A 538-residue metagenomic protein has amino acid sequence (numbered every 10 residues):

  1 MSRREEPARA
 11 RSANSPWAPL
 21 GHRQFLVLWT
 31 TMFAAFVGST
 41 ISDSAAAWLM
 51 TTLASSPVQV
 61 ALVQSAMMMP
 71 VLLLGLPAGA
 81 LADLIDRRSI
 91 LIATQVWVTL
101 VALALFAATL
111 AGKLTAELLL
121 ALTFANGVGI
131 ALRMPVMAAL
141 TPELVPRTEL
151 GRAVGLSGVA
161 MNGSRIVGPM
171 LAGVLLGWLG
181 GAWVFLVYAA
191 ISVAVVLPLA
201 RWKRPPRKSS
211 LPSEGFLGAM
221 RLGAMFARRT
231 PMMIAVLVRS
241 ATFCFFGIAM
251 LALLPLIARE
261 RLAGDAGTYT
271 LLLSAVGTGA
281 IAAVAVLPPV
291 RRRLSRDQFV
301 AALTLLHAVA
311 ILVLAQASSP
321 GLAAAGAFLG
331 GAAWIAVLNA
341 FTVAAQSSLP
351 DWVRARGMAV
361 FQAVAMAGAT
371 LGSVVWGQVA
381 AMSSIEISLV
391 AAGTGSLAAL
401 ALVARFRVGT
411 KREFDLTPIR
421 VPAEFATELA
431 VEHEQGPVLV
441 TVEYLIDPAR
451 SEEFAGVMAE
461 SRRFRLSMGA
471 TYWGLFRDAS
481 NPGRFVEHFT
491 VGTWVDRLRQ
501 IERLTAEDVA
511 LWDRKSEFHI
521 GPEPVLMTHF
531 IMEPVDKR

Functional and structural regions predicted by a protein language model:
M1-A10, T427-V438, G456, E523-R538: Short, intrinsically disordered terminal tails adjacent to the first/last structured region
M1-G409: Alpha-helical transmembrane-bundle signature of multi-pass membrane transport and export proteins
S15, A219-L222, E453, E460 (+2 more regions): Alpha-helical elements of Rossmann-like donor-binding domains used by nucleotide-donor carbohydrate transfer enzymes
V187, A391, F476, T528-F530: Solvent-exposed beta-strand sheet faces enriched in polar/charged residues
V379, V438-L445, G474-R503: Short, well-ordered beta-strand segments in beta-rich or mixed alpha/beta enzyme and ligand-binding folds
G409-R412, R463-Y472, T490-M527: An amphipathic, aromatic/His-enriched active-site/gating alpha helix that lines ligand/cofactor pockets
F414-E428: Short, highly charged, low-complexity non-transmembrane loops/tails of multi-pass membrane proteins
A449-W473: Short amphipathic alpha-helical segments
